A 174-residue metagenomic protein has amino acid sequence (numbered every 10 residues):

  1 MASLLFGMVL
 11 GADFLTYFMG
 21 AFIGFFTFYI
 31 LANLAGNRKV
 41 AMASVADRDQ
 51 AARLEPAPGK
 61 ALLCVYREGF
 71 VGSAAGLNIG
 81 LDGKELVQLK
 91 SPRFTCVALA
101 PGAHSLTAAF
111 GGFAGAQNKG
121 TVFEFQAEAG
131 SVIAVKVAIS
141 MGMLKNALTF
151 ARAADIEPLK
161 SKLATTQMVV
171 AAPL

Functional and structural regions predicted by a protein language model:
M1-L174: Short loop/turn and low-complexity linker motifs enriched in small/turn-promoting residues
